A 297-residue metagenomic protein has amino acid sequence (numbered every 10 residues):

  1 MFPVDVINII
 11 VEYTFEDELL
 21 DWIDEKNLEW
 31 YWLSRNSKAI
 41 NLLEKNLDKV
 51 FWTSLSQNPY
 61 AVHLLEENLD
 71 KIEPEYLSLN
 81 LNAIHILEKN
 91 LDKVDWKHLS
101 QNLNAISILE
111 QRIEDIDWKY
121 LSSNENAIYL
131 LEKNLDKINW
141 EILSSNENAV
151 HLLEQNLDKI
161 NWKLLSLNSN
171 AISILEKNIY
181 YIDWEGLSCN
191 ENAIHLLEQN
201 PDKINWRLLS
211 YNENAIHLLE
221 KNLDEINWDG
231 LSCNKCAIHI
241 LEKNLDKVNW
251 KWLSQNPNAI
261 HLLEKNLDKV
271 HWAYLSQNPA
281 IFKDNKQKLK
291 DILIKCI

Functional and structural regions predicted by a protein language model:
F2-I297: Alpha-helical scaffold segments
